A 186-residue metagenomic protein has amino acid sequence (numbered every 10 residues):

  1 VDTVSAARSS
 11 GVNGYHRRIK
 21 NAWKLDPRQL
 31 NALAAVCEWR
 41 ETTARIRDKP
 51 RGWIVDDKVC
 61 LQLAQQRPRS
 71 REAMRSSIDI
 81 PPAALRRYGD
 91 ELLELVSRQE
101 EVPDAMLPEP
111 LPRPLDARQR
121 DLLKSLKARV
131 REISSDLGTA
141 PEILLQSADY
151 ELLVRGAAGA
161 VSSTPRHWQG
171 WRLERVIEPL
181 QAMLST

Functional and structural regions predicted by a protein language model:
V1-T186: Accessory DNA-binding and partner-docking regions appended to nucleic-acid-acting proteins, especially the terminal
